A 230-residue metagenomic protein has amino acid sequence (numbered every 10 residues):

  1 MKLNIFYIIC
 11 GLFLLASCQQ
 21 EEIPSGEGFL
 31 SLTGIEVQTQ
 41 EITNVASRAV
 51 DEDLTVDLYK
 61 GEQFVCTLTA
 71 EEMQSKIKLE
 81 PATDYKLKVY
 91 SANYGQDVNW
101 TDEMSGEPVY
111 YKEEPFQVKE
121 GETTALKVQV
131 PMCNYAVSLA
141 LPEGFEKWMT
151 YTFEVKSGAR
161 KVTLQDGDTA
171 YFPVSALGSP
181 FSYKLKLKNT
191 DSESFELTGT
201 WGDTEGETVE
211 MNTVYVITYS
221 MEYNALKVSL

Functional and structural regions predicted by a protein language model:
M1-A16: Sec-dependent bacterial lipoprotein signal peptides
C18-T169, V174-L230: Sec-type signal peptide cleavage vicinity
